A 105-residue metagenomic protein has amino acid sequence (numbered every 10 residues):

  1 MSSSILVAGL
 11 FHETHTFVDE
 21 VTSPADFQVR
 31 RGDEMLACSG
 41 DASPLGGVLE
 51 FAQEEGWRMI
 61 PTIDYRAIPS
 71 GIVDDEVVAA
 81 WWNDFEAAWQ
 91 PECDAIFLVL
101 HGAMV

Functional and structural regions predicted by a protein language model:
M1-S2, Q53-W57, A87-D94: Glycine-rich phosphate/diphosphate-binding loops that line cofactor/substrate pockets in enzymes
S2-E55: N-terminal amphipathic/basic leader segments beginning at the initiator methionine
V7-G9, P61, L98: Structural beta-sheet core signal
G56-D64: Short beta-strand elements in bilobed, periplasmic/extracellular small-molecule ligand-binding domains
R66-P69, G102-M104: A short, flexible beta-alpha/helix-coil linker loop
D74-Q90: Glycine-rich, highly charged phosphate/nucleotide-binding loops
Q90-V105: Short acidic, glycine-rich surface-loop motifs adjacent to enzyme active sites
